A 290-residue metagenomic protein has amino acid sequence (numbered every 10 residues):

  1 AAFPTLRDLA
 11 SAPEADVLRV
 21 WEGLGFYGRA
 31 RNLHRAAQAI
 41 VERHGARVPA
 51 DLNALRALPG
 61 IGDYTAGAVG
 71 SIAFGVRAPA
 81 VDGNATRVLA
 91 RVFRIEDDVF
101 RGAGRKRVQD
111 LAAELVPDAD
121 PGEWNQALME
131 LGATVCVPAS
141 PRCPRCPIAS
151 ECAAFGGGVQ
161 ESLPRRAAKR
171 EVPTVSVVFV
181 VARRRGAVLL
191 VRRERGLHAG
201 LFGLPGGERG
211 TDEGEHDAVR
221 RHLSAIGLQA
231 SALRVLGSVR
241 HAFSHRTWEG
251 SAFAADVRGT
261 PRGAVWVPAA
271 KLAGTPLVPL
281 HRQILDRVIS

Functional and structural regions predicted by a protein language model:
A1-E161, Q229: Catalytic cores of DNA base-excision repair glycosylases
A133-S290: Intrinsically disordered, low-complexity, charged terminal extensions of DNA damage-control enzymes
